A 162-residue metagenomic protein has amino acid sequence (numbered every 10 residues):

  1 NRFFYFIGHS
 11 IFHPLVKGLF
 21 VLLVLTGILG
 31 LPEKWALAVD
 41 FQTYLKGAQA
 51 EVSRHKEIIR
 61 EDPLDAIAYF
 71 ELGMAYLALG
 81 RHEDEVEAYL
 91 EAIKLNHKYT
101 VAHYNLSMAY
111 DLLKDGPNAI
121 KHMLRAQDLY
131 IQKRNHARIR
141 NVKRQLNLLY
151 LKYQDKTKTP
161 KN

Functional and structural regions predicted by a protein language model:
E57-E61, L90-K94, D128: Conserved structural position within tetratricopeptide repeats
A78, L112, Q145-K152: Register position in tetratricopeptide repeats
